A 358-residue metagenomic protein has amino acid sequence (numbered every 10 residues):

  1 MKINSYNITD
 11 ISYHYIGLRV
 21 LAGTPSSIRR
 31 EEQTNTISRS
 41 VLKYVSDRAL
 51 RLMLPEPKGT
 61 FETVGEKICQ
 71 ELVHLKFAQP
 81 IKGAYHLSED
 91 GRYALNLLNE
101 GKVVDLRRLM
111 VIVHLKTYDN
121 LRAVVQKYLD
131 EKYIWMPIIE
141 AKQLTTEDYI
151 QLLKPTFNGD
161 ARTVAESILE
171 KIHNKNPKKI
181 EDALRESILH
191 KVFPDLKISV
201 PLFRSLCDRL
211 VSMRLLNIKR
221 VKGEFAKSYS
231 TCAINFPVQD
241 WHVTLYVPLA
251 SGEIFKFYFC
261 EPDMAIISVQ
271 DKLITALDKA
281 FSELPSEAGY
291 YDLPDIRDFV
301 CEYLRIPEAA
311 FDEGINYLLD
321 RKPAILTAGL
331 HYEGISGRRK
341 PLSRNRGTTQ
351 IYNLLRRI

Functional and structural regions predicted by a protein language model:
M1-K279, E283, G289-D292: Donor-sugar nucleotide-binding helix/loop cap in glycosyltransferases
I68-C69, P307, E333-S336: Short amphipathic alpha-helical surface micro-motifs
V125, I188, F299-V300, G347: Sequence-pattern detector for short linear motifs and compositional/periodic biases rather than a specific fold
Y229-C260, R321-I358: C-terminal engagement modules used by replication, chromatin/transcription, nuclear envelope/ESCRT, and ubiquitin
P285-Y303: Short glycine-rich, basic-tinged beta-strand/loop micro-motifs
F299-Y332: Short, hydrophobic/π-rich interface segment
